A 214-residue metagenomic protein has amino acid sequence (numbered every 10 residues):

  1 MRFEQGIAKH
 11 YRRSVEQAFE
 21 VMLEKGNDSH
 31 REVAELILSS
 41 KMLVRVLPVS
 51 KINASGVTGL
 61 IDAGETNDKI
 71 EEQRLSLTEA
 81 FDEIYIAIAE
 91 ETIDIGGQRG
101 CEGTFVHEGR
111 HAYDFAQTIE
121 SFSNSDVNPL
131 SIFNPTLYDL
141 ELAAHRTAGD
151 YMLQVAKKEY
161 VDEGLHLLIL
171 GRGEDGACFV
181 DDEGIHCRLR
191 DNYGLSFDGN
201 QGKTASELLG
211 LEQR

Functional and structural regions predicted by a protein language model:
M1-K69: A metal-dependent hydrolase signature that marks the N-terminal structural subdomain at the beginning of catalytic folds
R2-A8, F19, E90-I95, R99-G100 (+1 more regions): Second-shell loop/turn segments in exported
H10-Q17, V21, E32, G100 (+3 more regions): Extracytoplasmic/secreted proteins, especially bacterial periplasmic and envelope-associated proteins
A54-E102, F115: Active-site scaffold of zinc-dependent metalloenzymes
R99, G103, F115-H145: Post-HEXXH active-site segment of zinc metalloproteases
H107: Conserved phosphoacceptor histidine of two-component systems
R110, D114: Short active-site segment of divalent metal-dependent hydrolases/proteases that encodes the spacing between
P135-L137, G149-R214: Long, well-structured alpha-helical subdomains associated with metal-dependent extracellular/ecto-lumenal hydrolases
